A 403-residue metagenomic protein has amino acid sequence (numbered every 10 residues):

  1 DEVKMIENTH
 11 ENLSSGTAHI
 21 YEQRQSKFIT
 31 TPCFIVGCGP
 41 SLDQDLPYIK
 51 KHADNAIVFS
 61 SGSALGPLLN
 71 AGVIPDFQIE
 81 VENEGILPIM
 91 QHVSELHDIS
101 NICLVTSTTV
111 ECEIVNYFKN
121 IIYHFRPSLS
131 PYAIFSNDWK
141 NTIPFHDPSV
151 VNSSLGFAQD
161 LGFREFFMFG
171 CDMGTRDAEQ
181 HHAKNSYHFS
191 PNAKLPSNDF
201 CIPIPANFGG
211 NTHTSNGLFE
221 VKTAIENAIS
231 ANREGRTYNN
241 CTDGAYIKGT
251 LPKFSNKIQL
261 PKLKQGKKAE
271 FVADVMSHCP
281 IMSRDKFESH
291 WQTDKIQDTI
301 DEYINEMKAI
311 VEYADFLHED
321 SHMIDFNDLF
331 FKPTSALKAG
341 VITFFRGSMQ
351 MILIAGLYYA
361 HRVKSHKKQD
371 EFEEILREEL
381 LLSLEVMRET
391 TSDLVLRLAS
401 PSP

Functional and structural regions predicted by a protein language model:
D1, G66-R164, G356-P403: Acidic/Gly/His-enriched mid-domain segments of enzyme catalytic cores or analogous surface patches that mediate
D1-A18: Low-complexity, highly charged intrinsically disordered N-terminal segments that act as targeting/localization
S14-G85: Secondary-structure-rich domain cores
T30-I35, I79-V81, Y132-I143, I202-H213: Short, basic, glycine/proline-bearing loop/turn elements
I79-P88, H92-N101, A183-F200, K257-E270: Acidic, Ser/Thr-rich peripheral helices and adjacent loops at domain boundaries
P196-A245: Polyanion-binding loop/helix "lid" in catalytic or ligand-binding cores
A231-P403: Long, compositionally biased charged/polar accessory segments in the mid-to-C-terminal portions of proteins
